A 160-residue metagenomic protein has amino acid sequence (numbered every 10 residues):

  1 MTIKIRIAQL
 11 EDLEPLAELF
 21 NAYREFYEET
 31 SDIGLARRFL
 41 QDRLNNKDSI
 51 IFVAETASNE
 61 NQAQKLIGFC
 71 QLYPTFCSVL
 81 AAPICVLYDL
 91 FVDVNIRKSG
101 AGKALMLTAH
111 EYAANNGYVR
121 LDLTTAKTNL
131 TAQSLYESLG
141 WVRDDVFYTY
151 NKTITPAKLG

Functional and structural regions predicted by a protein language model:
M1-E11, A157-G160: Conserved N-terminal entry element of GNAT/NAT acetyltransferase domains
I7-E11, E18-A82, Y88, L107 (+1 more regions): Acetyl-CoA-dependent GNAT
E11-P15, L130-T131: Short alpha-helical
L90-R97: A short, internal acetyl-CoA/4′-phosphopantetheine-binding micro-motif in the GNAT/acyltransferase core
K98-E111, S134, S138: Conserved acetyl-CoA-binding loop-helix of GNAT-fold acetyltransferases
A114-T124: Conserved GNAT acetyl-CoA-binding A-motif
L123-A132, N151-I154: Conserved beta-strand-loop-alpha-helix junction that forms the acyl-donor binding cleft
E137-V146: Conserved acetyl-CoA-binding loop of GNAT-fold acetyltransferases
